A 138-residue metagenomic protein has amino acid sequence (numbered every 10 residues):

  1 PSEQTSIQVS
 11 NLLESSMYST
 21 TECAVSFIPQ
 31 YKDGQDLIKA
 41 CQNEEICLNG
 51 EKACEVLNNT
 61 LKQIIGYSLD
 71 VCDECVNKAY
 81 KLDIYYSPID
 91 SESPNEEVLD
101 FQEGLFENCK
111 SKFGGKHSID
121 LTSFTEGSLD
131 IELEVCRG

Functional and structural regions predicted by a protein language model:
P1-G138: Long, compositionally biased, intrinsically disordered regions
